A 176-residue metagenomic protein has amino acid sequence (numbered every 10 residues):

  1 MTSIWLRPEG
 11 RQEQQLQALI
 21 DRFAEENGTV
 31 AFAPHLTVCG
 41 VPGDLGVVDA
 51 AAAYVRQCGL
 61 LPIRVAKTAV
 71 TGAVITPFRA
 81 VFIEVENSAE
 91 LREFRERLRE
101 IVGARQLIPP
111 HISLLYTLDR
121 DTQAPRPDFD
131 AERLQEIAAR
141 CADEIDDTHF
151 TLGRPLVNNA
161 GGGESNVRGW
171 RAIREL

Functional and structural regions predicted by a protein language model:
M1-T68, E84-D146, T151, G163-L176: Basic, often amphipathic N-terminal segments
G72-V81: Short, basic/glycine-rich phosphate-binding loops at helix/coil junctions that contact nucleotide phosphates
L156-N158: Active-site-proximal alpha-helix that buttresses catalytic centers in soluble enzyme cores
